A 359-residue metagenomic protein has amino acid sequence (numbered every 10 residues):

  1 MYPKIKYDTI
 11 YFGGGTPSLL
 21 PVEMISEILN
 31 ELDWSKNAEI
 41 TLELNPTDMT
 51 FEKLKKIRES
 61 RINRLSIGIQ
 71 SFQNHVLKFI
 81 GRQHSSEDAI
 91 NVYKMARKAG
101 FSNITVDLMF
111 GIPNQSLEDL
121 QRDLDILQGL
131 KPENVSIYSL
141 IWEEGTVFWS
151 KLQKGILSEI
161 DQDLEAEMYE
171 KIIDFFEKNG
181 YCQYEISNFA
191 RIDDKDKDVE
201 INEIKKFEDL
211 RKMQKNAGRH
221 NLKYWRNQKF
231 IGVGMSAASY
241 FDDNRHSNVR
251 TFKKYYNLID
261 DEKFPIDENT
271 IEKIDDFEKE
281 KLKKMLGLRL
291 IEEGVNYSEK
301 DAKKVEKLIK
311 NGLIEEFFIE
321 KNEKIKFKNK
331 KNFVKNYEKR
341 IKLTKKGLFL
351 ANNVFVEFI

Functional and structural regions predicted by a protein language model:
M1, I5-S298: C-terminal scaffold of the Radical SAM
K205, R211-Q214, K321-K324, K328-K331: Charged/polar low-complexity intrinsically disordered segments
S236, I319, N353: Surface loops and adjacent helix of pleckstrin homology
S298-G312: Short amphipathic alpha-helical interaction segments
I309-K324, K331-Y337: A short, conserved structural fragment
I325, K339-T344: Minor-groove-contacting beta-hairpin "wing" of winged helix-turn-helix DNA-binding domains
K345-I359: Short, amphipathic alpha-helical interaction segments positioned at domain boundaries
